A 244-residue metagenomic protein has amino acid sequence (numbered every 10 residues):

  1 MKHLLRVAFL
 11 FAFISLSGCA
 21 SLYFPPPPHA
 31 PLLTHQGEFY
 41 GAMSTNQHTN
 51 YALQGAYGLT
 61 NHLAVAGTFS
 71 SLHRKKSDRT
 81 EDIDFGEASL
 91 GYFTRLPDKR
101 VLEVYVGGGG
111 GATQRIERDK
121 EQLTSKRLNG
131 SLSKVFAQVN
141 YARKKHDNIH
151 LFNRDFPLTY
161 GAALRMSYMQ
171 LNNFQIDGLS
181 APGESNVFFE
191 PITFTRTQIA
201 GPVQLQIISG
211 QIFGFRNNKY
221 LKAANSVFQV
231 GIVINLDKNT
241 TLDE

Functional and structural regions predicted by a protein language model:
M1-P27, D237-E244: Cleavable N-terminal export/targeting peptides
C19-H73, R79, D237: Short glycine/proline- and aromatic-enriched beta-strand/turn motifs that initiate or cap beta-hairpins
P27, E117-E244: Outer-membrane beta-barrel transmembrane domain signature
L33-F39, T49, N61-L63, D98-V106 (+3 more regions): Outer-envelope beta-barrel architecture signal
G41-Q54, L72-I83, D98, S131 (+2 more regions): Solvent-exposed loop/turn segments connecting transmembrane beta-strands in outer-membrane beta-barrel proteins
A52, E87-S89, N235: Generic internal hydrophobic packing segments that stabilize the cores of diverse globular domains
Y57, H62, T68-Y168: Gram-negative (and chloroplast) outer-membrane scaffold detector with strong preference for beta-barrel transmembrane
